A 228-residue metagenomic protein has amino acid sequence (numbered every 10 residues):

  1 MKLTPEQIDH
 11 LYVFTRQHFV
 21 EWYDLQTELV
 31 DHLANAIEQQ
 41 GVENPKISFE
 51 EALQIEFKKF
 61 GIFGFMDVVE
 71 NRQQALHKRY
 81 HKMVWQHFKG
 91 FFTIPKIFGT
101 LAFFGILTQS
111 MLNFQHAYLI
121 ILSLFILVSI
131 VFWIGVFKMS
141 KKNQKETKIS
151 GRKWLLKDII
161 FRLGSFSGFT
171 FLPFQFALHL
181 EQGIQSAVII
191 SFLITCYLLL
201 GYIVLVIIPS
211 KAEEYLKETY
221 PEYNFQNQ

Functional and structural regions predicted by a protein language model:
M1-F63: N-terminal, intrinsically disordered, low-complexity segments that immediately precede the first transmembrane helix
M1-T4, Q73, H77, L205 (+1 more regions): Intrinsic-disorder-associated interaction segments
I8, Y12, R16, Q39 (+5 more regions): A near-ubiquitous, low-amplitude feature marking generic local secondary-structure context
L11, L53-E56, Y80, V84 (+2 more regions): Generic structural signal of hydrophobic/aromatic residues within well-ordered alpha-helices of folded domains
F14, R72-A75, S210-A212, F225: Generic detector of bulky aromatic hydrophobic side chains
I47-I106: Cytosolic juxtamembrane regions of integral membrane proteins
W85-Q228: Hydrophobic alpha-helical bundles in membrane proteins
